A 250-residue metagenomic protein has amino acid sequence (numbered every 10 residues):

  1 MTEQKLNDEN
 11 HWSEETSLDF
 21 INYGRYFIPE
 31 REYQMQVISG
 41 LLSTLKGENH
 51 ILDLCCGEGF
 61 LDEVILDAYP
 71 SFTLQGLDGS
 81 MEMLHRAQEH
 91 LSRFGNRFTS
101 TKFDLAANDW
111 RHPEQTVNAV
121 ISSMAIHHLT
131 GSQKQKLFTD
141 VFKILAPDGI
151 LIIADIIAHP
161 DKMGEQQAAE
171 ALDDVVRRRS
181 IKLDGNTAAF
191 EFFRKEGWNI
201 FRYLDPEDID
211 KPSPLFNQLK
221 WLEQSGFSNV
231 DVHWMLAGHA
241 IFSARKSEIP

Functional and structural regions predicted by a protein language model:
M1-K46, F60-V64: Conserved class I S-adenosyl-L-methionine
L52, G59-N108: Class I SAM-dependent methyltransferase SAM/SAH-binding core
R111-V120: A short acidic, Gly/Pro-enriched loop at the edge of an enzyme's catalytic core that lines a small-molecule cofactor
S122-I126, A154: Residues lining the SAM
Q135-P147: A short glycine-rich, Lys/Arg-flanked "PGG" loop and its adjoining helix->strand segment in the class I
D148-D155: Conserved beta-strand signature within the Rossmann-like core of class I S-adenosyl-L-methionine
I156-E223: C-terminal alpha-helical "lid/dimerization" subdomain adjacent to the S-adenosyl-L-methionine
S228-P250: Core SAM-dependent methyltransferase catalytic element
